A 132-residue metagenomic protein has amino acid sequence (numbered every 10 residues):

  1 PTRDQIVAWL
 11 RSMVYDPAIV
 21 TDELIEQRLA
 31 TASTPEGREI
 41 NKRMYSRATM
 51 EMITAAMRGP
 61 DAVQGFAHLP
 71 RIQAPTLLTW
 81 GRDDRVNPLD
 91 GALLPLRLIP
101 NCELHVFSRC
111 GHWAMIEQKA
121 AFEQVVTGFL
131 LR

Functional and structural regions predicted by a protein language model:
R3-H68: Conserved alpha/beta-hydrolase catalytic His-Asp/Glu region
L24, G65, A74, P88-R97: Short alpha-helix in the alpha/beta-hydrolase fold that links the catalytic acid
T31-A32, P95, W113: Conserved short C-terminal alpha-helix that flanks the catalytic cleft of nucleotide-sugar-dependent
I72, L78-W80: Short beta-strand/loop motif that positions the catalytic acidic residue of the alpha/beta-hydrolase fold
T79, R97, G128: C-terminal subdomain of alpha/beta-hydrolase-fold enzymes, centered on the catalytic histidine and its supporting
D83-N87: Acidic catalytic loop of the alpha/beta-hydrolase fold
P100-R132: Catalytic active-site module of serine/aspartate enzymes centered on a nucleophile-bearing elbow/loop
